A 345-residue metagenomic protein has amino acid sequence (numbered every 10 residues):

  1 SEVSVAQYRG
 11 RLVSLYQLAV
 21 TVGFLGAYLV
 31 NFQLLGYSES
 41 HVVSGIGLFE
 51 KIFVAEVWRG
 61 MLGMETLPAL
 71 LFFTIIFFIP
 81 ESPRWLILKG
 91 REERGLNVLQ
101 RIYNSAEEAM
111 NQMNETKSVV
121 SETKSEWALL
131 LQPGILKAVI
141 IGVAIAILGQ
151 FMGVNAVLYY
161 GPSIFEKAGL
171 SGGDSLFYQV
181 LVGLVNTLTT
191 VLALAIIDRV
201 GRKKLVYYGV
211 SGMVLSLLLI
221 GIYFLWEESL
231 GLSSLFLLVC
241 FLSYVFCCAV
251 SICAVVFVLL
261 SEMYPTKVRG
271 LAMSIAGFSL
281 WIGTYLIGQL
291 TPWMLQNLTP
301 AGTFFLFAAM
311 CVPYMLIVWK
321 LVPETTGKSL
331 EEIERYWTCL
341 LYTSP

Functional and structural regions predicted by a protein language model:
S1-R94, V98-Q100, V120-S344: Alpha-helical transmembrane bundle of multi-pass membrane proteins
A106-S118: Short, well-structured alpha-helical segments
